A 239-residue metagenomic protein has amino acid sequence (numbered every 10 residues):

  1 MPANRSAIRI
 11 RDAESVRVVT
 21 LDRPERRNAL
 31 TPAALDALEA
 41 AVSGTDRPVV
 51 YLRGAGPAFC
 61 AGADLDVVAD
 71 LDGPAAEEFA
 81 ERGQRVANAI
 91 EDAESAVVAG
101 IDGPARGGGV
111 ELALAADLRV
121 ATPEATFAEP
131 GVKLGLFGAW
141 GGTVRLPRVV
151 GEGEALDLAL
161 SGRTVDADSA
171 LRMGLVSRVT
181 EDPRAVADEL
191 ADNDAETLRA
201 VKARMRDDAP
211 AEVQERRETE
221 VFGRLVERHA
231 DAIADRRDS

Functional and structural regions predicted by a protein language model:
M1-A55: Conserved CoA-thioester-binding segment of acyl-CoA-metabolizing enzymes
P2, I8, E91-A195: Crotonase-fold acyl-CoA enzyme core
P2-A13, G162, D166-A167, R172 (+2 more regions): C-terminal alpha-helix plus adjacent terminal tail
A37-G44, A89, A185-L190: CheY-like receiver
L52, L65, A76, G83 (+5 more regions): A general structural signal for well-ordered alpha-helical segments in protein cores
G54-A89, A105: Glycine- (often His-adjacent) and acidic-residue-rich active-site loop that binds/positions the CoA thioester
